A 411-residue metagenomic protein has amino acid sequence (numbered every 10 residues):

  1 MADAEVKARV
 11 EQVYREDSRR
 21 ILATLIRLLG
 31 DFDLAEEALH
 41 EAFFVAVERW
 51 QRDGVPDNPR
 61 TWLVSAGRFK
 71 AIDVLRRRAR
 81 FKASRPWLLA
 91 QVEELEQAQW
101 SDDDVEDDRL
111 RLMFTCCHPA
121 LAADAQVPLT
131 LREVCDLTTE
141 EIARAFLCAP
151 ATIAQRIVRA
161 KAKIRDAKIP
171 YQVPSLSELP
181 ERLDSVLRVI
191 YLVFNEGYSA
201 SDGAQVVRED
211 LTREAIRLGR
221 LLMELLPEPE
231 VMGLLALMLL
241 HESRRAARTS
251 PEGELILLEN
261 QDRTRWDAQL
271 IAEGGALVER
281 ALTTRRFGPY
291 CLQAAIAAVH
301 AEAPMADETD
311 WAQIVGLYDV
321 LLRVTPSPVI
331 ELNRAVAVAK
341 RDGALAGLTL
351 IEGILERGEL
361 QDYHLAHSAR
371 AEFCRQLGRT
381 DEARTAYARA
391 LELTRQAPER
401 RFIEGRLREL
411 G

Functional and structural regions predicted by a protein language model:
A2-A23, D33, P180-R188, L192: A short, charge-rich alpha-helical start-of-domain segment used by transcription regulators
V13-F32, V45-R49, F114, H118 (+2 more regions): Amphipathic, Lys/Arg- and hydrophobic-enriched alpha-helical face
A23-T24, L28, A38-R49, W62-V74 (+2 more regions): Amphipathic alpha-helical interface segments
F32-Q51, D57-V64, P86, C135 (+2 more regions): Conserved RNAP core-binding helix
R68-P86: Arg/Lys-rich amphipathic alpha helix in sigma70-family domain 2
R78, R85-D124, T130-E141, C148-D319: Amphipathic helix-loop-helix modules that constitute alpha-helical solenoid scaffolds
L239, A298-E302, V338, C374 (+1 more regions): Residue at a conserved register position within TPR or TPR-like alpha-solenoid repeats
